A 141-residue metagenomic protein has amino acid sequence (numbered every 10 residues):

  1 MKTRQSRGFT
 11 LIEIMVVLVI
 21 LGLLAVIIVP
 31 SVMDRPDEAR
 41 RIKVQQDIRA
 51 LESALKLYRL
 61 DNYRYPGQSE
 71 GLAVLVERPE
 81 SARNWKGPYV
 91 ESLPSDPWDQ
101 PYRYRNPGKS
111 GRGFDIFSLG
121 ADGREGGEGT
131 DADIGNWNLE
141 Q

Functional and structural regions predicted by a protein language model:
M1-F9: N-terminal leader/signal peptides at the extreme start of proteins
S6, R35-R78: Conserved hydrophobic/amphipathic alpha-helical signal-anchor segments
T10, I27, I42: Conserved Walker
E13-I14, R35: Hydrophobic single transmembrane helices highlighted by the model
M15-S31: Alpha-helical hydrophobic helix detector
E38-I42, N62, A73, R83 (+2 more regions): Short, surface-exposed interaction loops/tails
